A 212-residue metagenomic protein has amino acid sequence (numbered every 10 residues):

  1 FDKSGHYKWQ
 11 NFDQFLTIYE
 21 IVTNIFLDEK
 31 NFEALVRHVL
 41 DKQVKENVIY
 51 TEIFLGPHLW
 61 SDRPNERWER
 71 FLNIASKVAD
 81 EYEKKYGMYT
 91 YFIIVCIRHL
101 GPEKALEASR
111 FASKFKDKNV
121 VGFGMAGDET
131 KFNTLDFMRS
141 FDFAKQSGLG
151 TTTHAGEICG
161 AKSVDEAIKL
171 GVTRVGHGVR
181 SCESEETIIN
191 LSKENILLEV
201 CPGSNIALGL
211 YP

Functional and structural regions predicted by a protein language model:
F1-L149, C159-S163, K169, R174 (+2 more regions): Metal-cofactor-binding active-site regions of metalloenzymes
H154-I158: Glycine-rich beta-to-alpha transition loops that act as phosphate-gripper elements at the mouths of alpha/beta enzyme
